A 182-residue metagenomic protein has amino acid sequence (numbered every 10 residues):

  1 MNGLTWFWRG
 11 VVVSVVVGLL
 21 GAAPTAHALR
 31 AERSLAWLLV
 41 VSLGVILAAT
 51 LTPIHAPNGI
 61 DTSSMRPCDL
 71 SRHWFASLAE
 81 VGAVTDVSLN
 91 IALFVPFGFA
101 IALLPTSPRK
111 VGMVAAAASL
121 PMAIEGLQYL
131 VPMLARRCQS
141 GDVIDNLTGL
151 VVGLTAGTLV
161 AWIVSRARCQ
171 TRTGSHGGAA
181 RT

Functional and structural regions predicted by a protein language model:
M1-C138, L154-T182: Bulky hydrophobic segments
